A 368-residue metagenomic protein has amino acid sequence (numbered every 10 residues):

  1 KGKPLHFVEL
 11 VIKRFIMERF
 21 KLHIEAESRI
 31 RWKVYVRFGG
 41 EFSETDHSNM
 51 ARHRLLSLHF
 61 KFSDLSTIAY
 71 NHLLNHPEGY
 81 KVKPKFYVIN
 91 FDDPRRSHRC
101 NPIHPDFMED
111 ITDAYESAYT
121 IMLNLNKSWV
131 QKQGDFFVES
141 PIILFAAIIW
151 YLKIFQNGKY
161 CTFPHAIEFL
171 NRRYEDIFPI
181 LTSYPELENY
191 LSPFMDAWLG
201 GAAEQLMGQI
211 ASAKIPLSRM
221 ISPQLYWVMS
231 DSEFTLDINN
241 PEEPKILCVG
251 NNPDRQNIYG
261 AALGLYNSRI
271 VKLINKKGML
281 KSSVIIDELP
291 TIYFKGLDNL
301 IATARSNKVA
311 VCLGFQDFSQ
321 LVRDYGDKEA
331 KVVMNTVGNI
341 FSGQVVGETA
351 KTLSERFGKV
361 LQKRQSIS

Functional and structural regions predicted by a protein language model:
G2-E9: N-terminal, intrinsically disordered charge-dense segments
L5, R14, E18-R19: N-terminal amphipathic/hydrophobic targeting modules at extreme N-termini, encompassing cleavable Sec/SRP-type signal
L55-H59, K85-V88, A310-Q316, I340-Q344 (+1 more regions): Short hydrophobic alpha-helical runs that function as membrane-insertion/retention elements
S57-V309, T352: P-loop NTPase motor domains
T120, S128, F136-S140, N299-A302 (+1 more regions): P-loop NTPase motor core of the ASCE superfamily
A304-R323: Sensor-1/coupling segment of RecA-like P-loop NTPase cores
